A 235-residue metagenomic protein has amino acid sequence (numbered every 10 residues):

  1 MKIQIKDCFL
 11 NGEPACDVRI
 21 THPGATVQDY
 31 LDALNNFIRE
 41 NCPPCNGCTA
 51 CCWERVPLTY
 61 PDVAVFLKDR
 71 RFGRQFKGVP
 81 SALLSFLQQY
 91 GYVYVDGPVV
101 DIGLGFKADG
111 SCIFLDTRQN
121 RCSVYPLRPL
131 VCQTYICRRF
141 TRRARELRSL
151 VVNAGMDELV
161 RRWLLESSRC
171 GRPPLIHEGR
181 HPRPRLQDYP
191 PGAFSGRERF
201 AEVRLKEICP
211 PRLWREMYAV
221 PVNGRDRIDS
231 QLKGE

Functional and structural regions predicted by a protein language model:
M1-E235: Short loop/turn segments that flank or connect secondary-structure elements
